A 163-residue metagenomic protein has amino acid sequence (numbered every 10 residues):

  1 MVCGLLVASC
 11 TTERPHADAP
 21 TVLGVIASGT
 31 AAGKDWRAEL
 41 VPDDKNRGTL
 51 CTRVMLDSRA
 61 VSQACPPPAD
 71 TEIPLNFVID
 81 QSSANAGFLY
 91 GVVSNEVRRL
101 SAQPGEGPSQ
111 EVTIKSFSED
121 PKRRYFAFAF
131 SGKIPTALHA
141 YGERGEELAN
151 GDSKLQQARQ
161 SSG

Functional and structural regions predicted by a protein language model:
M1-E13: Secretory targeting and sorting signals
S9-T11, G91, L138-A140: Primarily hydrophobic membrane-targeting regions of prokaryotic envelope proteins
C10-F77, Q81, N150-G163: Extracytoplasmic low-complexity, Pro/Thr/Ser/Ala/Gly-rich segments that lie immediately after a secretion/anchoring
I26-S28, C51, F88, R99 (+1 more regions): Short, acidic/polar N-cap/turn motifs at the starts of alpha helices
D44-T49, S94-R98, G132-T136: A short, compositionally biased
L50-D57, L89, Y125-A129: Generic recognition of long tandem-repeat/solenoid scaffolds
R59-Q110: Mature extracytoplasmic domains of secretory-pathway proteins
A84-A86, R99-G163: Ser/Thr-rich low-complexity repeats and stalk/linker segments
